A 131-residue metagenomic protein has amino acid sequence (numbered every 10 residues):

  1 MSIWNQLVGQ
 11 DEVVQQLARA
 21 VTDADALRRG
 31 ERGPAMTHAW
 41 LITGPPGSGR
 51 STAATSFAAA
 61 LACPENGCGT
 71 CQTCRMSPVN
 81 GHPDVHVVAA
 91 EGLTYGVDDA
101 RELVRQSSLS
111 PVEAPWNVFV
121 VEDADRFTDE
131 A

Functional and structural regions predicted by a protein language model:
M1-D129: P-loop/Walker A NTP-binding region and its immediately flanking N-terminal helices in P-loop NTPase folds
